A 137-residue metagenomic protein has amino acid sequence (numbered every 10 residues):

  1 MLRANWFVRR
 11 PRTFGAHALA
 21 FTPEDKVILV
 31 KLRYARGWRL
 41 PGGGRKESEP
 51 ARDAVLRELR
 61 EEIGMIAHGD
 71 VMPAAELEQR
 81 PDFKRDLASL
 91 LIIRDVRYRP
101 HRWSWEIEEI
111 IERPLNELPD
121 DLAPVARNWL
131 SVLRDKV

Functional and structural regions predicted by a protein language model:
M1-H17: Acidic, metal-coordinating catalytic segment for phosphate/diphosphate chemistry, firing primarily on the Nudix
F14-A16, D25, L87-S89, E108: Change "...and in nucleic-acid phosphodiester-cleaving endonucleases..." to "...and in nucleic-acid processing enzymes
A20-F21, L29, I93, E112: Conserved hydrophobic "DFG−1" position in protein kinase catalytic cores
T22-E61: Conserved Nudix-box catalytic region and its N-terminal flanking loop in Nudix hydrolases and closely related
R45, D95-V96, L115-L118: Hydrophobic pocket-lining residues within nucleotide cofactor-binding pockets
I66-A75: A short coil-to-beta-strand element that immediately follows conserved catalytic motifs
E76-P100, I111, A126, L133-R134: Active-site-adjacent beta-strand/loop module that shapes the phosphate/pyrophosphate-binding cleft
P100-W105, L115, D120-V125: Short, charged, solvent-exposed linker or helix-capping segments at domain edges/interfaces that act as flexible hinges
